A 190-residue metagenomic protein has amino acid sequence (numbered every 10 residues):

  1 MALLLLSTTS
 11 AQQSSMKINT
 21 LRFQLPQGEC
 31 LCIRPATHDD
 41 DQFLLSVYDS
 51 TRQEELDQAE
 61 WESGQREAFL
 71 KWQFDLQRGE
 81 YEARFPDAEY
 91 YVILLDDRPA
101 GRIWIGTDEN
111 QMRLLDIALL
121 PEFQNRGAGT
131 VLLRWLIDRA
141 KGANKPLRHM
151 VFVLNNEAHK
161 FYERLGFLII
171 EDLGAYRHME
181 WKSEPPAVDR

Functional and structural regions predicted by a protein language model:
M1-S15, R190: N-terminal amphipathic/basic-hydrophobic helices that include classical n-h-c signal peptides and signal-anchor
K17-Q27, L31, P35-H38, S46-L115 (+6 more regions): Acetyl-CoA-dependent GNAT
D40, A158: Short phosphate-engaging motifs
I117-N125, V151-F152: A short, internal acetyl-CoA/4′-phosphopantetheine-binding micro-motif in the GNAT/acyltransferase core
N125-D138, K160, R164: Conserved acetyl-CoA-binding loop-helix of GNAT-fold acetyltransferases
G142-F152: Conserved GNAT acetyl-CoA-binding A-motif
N155: Conserved HGGG/HGGXW glycine-rich cap/lid loop of the alpha/beta-hydrolase fold
